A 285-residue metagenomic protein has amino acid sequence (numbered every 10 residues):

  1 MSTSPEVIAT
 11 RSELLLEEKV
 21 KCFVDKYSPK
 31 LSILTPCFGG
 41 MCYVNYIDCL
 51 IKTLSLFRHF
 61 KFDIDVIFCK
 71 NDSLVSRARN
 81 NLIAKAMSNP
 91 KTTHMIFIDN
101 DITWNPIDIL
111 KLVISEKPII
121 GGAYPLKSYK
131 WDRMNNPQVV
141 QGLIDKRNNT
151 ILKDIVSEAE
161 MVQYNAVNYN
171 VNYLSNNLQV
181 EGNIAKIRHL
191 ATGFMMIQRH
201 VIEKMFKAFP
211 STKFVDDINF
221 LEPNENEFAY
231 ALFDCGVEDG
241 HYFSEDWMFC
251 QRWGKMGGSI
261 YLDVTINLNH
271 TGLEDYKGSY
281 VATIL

Functional and structural regions predicted by a protein language model:
S2-L15, C22-S28, S32, K207-L285: C-terminal catalytic/acceptor-binding lobe
S2-S73, R77: N-proximal low-complexity "stem/linker" segments adjacent to membrane-targeting elements
R58, V113, W253-G254: Anion (oxyanion) recognition and catalysis
V75-R79, V171, D246: Conserved donor sugar-nucleotide recognition element shared by glycan-biosynthetic enzymes
N80-H94: Active-site nucleotide-sugar/metal-binding loop of Leloir-type enzymes
I83, N105-D234: Conserved catalytic core of nucleotide-sugar-dependent glycosyltransferases
K91-T103: Short beta-strand-to-loop acidic/aromatic patch adjacent to the donor-nucleotide binding site
H94, P118-I119, I260: Short, Asp-centered acidic motifs that coordinate Mg2+ and/or phosphate in catalytic or ligand-binding sites
